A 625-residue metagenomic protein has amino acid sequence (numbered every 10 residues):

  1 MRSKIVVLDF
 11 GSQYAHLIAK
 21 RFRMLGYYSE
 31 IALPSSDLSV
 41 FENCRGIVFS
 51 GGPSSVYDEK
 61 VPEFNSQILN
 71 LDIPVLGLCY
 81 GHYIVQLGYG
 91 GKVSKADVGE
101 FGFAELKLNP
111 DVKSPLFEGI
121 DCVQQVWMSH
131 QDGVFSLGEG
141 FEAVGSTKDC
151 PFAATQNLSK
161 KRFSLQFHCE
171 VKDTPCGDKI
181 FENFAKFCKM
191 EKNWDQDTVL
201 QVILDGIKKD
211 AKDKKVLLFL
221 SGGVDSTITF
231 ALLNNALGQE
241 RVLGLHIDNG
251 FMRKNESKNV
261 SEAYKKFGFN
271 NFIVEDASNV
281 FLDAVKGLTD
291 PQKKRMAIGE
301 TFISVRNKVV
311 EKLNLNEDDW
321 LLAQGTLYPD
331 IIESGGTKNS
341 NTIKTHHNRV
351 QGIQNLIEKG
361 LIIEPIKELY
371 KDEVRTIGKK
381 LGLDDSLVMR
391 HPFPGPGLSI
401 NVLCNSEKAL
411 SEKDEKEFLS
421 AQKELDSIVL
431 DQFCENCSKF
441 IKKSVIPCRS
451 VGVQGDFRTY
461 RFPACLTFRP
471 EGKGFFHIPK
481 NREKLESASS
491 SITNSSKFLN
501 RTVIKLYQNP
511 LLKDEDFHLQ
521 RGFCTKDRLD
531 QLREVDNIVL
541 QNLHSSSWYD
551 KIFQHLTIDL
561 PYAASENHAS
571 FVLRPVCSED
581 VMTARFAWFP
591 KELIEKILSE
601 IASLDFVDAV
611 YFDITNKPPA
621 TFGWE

Functional and structural regions predicted by a protein language model:
M1, V40-N43, I207-K214: Glycine-rich phosphate/diphosphate-binding loops that line cofactor/substrate pockets in enzymes
K4-V7, S12-L78, Y83-Y89, E182-N193: Flexible gly/pro-rich beta->alpha loop and the following alpha-helix that scaffold active-site loops
S36-N43, E118, K308-N314: Short amphipathic alpha-helix with an adjacent loop that forms part of the alpha/beta core around
L38, P62-L78, Y83-P175: Pocket-forming structural segment of enzyme catalytic cores
V48-S50, S164, A323: Structural motif
P53-E63, P175, I332-K338: Glycine/threonine-rich flexible loop motifs
E170-T198: Glycine/serine-rich phosphate-binding loop and adjoining beta1-alpha1 elements at the start of nucleotide-handling
C188-K192, Q196-E625: ATP/NTP-dependent adenylation/nucleotidyl-transfer catalytic domains that generate, transfer, or process NMP-activated
